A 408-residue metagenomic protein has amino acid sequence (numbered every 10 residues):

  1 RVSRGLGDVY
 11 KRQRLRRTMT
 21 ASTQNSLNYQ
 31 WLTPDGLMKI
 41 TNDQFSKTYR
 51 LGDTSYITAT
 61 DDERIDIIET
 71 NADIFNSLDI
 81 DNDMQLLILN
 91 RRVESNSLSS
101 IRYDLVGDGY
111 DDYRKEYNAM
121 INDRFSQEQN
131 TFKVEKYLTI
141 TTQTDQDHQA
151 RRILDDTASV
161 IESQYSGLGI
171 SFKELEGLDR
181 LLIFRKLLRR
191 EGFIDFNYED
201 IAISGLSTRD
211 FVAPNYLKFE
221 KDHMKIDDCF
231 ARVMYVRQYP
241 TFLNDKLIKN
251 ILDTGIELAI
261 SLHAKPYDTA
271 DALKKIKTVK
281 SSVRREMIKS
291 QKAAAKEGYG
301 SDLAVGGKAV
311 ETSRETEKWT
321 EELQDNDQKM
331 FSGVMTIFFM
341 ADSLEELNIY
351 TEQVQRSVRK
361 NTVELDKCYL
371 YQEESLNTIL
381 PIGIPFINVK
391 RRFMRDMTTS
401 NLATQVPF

Functional and structural regions predicted by a protein language model:
R1-Q13: Single conserved hydrophobic/aromatic residue that forms the stacking wall/gate of nucleotide- or nucleobase-binding
R12-P407: Extended, folded cores of ATP/NTP-driven motor/assembly subunits in large transport and secretion machines
